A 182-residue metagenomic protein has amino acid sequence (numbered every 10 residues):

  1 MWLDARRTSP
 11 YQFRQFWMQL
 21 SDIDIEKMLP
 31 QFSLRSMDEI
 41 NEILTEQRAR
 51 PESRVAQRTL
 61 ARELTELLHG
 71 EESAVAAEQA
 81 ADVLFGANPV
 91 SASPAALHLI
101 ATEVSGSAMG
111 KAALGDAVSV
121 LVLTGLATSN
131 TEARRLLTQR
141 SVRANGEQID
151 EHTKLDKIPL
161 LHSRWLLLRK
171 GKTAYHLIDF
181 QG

Functional and structural regions predicted by a protein language model:
M1-G182: Conserved nucleotide- and phosphate/pyrophosphate-binding catalytic cores in adenylate/nucleotidyl-handling enzymes
